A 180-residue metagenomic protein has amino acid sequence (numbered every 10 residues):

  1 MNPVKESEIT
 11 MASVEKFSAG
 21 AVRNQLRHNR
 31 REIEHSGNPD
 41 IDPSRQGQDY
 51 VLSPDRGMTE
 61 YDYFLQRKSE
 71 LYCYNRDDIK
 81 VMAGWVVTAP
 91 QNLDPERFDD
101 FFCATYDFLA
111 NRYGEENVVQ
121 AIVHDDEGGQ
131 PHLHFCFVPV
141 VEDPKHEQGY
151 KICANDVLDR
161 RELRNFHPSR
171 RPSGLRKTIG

Functional and structural regions predicted by a protein language model:
M1-G180: N-terminal nicking endonuclease/strand-transfer module with a His-rich metal-binding environment and a catalytic Tyr
